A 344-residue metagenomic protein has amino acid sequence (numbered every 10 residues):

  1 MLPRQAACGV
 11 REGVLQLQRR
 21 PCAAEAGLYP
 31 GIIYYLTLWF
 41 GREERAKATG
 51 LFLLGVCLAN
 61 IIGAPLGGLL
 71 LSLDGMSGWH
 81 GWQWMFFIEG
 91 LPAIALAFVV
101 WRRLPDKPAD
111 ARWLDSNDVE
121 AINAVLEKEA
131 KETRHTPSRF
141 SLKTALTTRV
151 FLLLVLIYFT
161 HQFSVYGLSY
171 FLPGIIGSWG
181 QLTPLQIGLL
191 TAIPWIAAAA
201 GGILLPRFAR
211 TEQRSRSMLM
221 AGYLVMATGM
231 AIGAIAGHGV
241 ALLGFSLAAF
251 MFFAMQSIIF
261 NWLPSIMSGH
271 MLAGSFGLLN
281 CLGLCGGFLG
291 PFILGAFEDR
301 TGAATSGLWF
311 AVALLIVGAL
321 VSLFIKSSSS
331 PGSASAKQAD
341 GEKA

Functional and structural regions predicted by a protein language model:
R20-L54: Cytoplasmic helix-loop-helix junction between adjacent transmembrane helices in 12-TM secondary transporters
T37-R45, L263-L272: Paired intracellular helix-loop junctions of major facilitator superfamily
A46-L71, P92-A93, N280-G290: Glycine-rich segments within core transmembrane alpha-helices of 12-TM secondary carriers
Q83-R102, L308-L323: Symmetry-related core transmembrane helices of the 12-TM Major Facilitator Superfamily/SLC fold
K143-G202, Q256, F260: Extracytoplasmic gate region of multi-pass secondary transporters
G201-R214, E298: Helix-to-loop junctions at the C-terminal end of transmembrane segments in multipass secondary transporters
Q213-W262: C-terminal transmembrane helical hairpin of 12-TM major facilitator-type secondary transporters
P264-A303: A late C-terminal transmembrane helix in Major Facilitator Superfamily
